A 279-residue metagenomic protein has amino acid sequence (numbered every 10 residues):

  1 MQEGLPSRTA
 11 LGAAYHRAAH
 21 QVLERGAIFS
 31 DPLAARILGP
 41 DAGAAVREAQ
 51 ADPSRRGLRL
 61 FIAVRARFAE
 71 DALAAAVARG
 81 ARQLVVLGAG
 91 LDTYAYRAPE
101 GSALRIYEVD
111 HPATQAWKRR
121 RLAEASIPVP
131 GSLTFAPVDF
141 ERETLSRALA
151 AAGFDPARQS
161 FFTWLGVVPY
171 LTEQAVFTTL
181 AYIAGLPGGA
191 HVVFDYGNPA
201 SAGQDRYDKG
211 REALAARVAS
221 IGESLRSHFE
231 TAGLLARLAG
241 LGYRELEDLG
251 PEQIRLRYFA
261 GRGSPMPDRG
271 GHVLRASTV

Functional and structural regions predicted by a protein language model:
M1-V85, A89-A136, P156: Rossmann-like AdoMet
R8, D205-V279: Rossmann-like AdoMet/SAM-dependent catalytic core
L133-F135, T144-R147, Y170-L186: A short, conserved alpha-helix within the catalytic core of class I
F140: Hydrophobic pocket-lining residues within nucleotide cofactor-binding pockets
L145-P156: Short amphipathic alpha-helix with an adjacent loop that forms part of the alpha/beta core around
F154-A175: A short SAM/SAH-binding and catalytic strip from SAM-dependent methyltransferases
F161-T163, L180-S201: Conserved beta-strand signature within the Rossmann-like core of class I S-adenosyl-L-methionine
